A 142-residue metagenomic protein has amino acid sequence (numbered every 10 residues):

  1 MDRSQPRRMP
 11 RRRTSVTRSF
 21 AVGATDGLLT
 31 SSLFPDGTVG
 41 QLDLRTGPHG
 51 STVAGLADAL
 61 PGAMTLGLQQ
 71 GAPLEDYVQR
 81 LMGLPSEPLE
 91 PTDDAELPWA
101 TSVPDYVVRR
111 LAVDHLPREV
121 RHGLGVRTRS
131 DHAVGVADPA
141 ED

Functional and structural regions predicted by a protein language model:
M1-G55, L60-L68, A140-D142: Non-catalytic terminal/interface segments that mediate subunit docking, oligomerization, and allosteric communication
M1-P6, T101-D142: Intrinsic disorder at enzyme termini
A54, R80-V103: Short, surface-exposed loop/turn segments at secondary-structure boundaries that line and modulate
G55-A59, A72, D76, P98 (+1 more regions): Generic recognition of stable, solvent-exposed alpha-helical segments in well-folded globular domains
L60-G67, Y77, V107, L111: Buried hydrophobic packing segments
L68, P85-L89, H115: Short alpha-helix boundary/capping elements
Q69, E90-D93, G125: Acidic, Ser/Pro/Thr-rich low-complexity regulatory regions and the short amphipathic helical interaction modules they
Q69-P85: Glycine-rich phosphate/pyrophosphate-binding loops and their adjacent beta-strand/loop elements at enzyme active sites
